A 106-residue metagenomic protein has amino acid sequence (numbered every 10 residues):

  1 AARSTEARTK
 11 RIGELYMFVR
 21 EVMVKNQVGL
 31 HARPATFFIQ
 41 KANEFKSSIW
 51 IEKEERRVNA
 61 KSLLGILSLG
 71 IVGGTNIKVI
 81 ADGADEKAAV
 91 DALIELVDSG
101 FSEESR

Functional and structural regions predicted by a protein language model:
A1-R3, V28-G29, G83: Hydrophobic residues within membrane-embedded alpha helices
A1-Y16: Short, Lys/Arg-enriched N-terminal segments with co-localized hydrophobic residues within the first ~10-30 amino acids
K10-E14, Q40, D91-A92: Long, contiguous binding/interaction regions
M17-E21, N76: Intrinsic-disorder/low-complexity, polar/charged segments enriched in Ser/Thr/Lys/Arg/Asp/Glu/Gln
E21, R57, A81-D85: Solvent-exposed, well-ordered amphipathic alpha-helical segments that flank/support binding or catalytic loops
M23-G74: Compact, glycine-rich, soluble single-domain proteins
V72-R106: C-terminal structural segments of small proteins and small subunits
